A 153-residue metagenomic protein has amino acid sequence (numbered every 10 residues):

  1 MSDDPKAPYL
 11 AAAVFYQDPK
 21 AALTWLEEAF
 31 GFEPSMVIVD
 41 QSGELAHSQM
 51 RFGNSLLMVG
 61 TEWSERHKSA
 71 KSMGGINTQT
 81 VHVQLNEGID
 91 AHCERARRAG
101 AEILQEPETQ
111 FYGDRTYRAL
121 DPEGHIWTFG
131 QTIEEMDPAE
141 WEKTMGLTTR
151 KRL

Functional and structural regions predicted by a protein language model:
M1-A13, L23-T24, F30-L120, G130-L153: Vicinal oxygen chelate
Y16-K20: Short acidic-aromatic low-complexity motifs
E123: C-terminal catalytic core of tyrosine-transesterase DNA break-rejoin enzymes
